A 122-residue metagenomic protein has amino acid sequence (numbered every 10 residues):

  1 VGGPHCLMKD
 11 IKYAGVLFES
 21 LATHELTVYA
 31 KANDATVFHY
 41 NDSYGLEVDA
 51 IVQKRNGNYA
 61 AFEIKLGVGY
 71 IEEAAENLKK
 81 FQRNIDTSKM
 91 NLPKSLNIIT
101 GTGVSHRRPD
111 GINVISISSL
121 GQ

Functional and structural regions predicted by a protein language model:
V1-Q122: A cross-kingdom feature that marks ATP-driven nucleic-acid transaction machinery
